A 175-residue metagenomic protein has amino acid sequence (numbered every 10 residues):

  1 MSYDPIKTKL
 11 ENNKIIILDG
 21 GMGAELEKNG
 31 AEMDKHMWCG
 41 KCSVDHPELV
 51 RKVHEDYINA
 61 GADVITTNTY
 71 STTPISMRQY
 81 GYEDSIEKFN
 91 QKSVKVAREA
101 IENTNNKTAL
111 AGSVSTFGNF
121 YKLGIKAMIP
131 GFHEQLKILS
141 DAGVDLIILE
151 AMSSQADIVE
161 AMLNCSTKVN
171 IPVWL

Functional and structural regions predicted by a protein language model:
M1-L175: Domain-level signal for soluble alpha/beta catalytic cores
